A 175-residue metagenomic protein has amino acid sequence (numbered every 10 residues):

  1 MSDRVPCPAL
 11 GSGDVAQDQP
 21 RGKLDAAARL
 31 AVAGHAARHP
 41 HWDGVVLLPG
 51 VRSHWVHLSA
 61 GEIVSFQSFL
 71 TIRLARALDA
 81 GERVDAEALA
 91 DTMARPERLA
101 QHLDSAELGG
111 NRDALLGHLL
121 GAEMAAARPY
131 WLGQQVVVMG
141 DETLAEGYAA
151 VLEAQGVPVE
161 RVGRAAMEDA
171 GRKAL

Functional and structural regions predicted by a protein language model:
M1-V45, H57-L175: Nucleotide/phosphate-binding catalytic cleft detector across ATP-hydrolyzing and phosphate-transferring enzymes
V46-R52: Short beta-strand segments
